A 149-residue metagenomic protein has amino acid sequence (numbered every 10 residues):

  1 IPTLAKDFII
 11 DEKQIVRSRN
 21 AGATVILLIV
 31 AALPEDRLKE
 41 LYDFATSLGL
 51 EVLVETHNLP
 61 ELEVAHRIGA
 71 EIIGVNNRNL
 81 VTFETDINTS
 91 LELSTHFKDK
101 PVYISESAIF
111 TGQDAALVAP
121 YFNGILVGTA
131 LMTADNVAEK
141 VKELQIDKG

Functional and structural regions predicted by a protein language model:
I1, N20-I26, T46-L50, R67-G74 (+2 more regions): Glycine-enriched alpha-helix->loop->beta-strand junction motifs that scaffold or abut catalytic
P2-D11, T24-E35, G49-L62, G74-E84 (+1 more regions): Catalytic beta/alpha-barrel core
I10-G22, N58-G69, S105-V127, E139-L144: Catalytic cores of alpha/beta
R17-E35, G74-F83, Y121-V141: Glycine-rich phosphate-binding active-site loops on the catalytic face of alpha/beta enzymes
L33-D43: A short, conserved beta-to-alpha structural element at the edge of catalytic cores that scaffolds binding
H66-S94: Glycine/Thr-rich beta-alpha phosphate-binding loop at enzyme active sites
I87-F97, T133-G149: C-terminal helical cap(s) of enzyme catalytic domains, especially alpha/beta-barrels
I87-S90, S94, P101-I104, I109-F110 (+1 more regions): Catalytic alpha/beta core domains of metabolic enzymes, predominantly
